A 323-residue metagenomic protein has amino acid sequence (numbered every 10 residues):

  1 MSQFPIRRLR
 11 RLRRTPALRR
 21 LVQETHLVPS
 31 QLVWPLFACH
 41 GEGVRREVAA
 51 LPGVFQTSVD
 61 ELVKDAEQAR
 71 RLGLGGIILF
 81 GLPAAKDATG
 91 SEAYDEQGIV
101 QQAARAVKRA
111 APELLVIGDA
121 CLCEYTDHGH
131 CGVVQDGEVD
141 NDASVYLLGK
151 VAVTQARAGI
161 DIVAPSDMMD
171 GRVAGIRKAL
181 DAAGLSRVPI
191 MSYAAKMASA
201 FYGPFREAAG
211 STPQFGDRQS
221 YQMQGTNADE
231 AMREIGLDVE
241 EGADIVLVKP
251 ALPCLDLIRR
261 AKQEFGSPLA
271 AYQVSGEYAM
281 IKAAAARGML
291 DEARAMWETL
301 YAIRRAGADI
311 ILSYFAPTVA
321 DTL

Functional and structural regions predicted by a protein language model:
M1-Q23: N-terminal amphipathic/basic leader segments beginning at the initiator methionine
S2-F4, T15, L27-W34, C39-L323: Alpha/beta enzyme core
